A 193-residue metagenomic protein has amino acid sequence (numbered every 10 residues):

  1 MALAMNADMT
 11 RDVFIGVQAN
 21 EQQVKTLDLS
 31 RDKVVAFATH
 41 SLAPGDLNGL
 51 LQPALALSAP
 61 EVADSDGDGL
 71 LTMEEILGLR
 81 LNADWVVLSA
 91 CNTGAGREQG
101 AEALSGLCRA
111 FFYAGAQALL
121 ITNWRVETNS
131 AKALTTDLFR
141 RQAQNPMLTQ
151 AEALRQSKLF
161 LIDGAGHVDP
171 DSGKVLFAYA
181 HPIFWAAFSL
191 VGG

Functional and structural regions predicted by a protein language model:
M1-G193: Catalytic cores of enzymes
